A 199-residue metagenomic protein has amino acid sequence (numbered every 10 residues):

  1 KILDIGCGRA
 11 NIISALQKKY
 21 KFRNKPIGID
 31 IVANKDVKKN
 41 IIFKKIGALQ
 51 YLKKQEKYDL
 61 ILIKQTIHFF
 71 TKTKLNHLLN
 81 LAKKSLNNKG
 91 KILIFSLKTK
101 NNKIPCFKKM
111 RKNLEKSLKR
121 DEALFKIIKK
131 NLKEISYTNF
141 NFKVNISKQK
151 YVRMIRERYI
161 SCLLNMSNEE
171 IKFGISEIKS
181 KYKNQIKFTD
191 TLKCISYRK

Functional and structural regions predicted by a protein language model:
L3, G8-Y51: Class I SAM-dependent methyltransferase SAM/SAH-binding core
L62: A conserved beta-strand element that flanks and buttresses the S-adenosyl-L-methionine
Q65-T66: Short catalytic micro-motifs in class I SAM-dependent methyltransferases
N76-N88: A short glycine-rich, Lys/Arg-flanked "PGG" loop and its adjoining helix->strand segment in the class I
L93-K119: Conserved class I S-adenosyl-L-methionine
S117-N131: Short alpha-helix
S136-K199: Conserved Class I S-adenosyl-L-methionine
